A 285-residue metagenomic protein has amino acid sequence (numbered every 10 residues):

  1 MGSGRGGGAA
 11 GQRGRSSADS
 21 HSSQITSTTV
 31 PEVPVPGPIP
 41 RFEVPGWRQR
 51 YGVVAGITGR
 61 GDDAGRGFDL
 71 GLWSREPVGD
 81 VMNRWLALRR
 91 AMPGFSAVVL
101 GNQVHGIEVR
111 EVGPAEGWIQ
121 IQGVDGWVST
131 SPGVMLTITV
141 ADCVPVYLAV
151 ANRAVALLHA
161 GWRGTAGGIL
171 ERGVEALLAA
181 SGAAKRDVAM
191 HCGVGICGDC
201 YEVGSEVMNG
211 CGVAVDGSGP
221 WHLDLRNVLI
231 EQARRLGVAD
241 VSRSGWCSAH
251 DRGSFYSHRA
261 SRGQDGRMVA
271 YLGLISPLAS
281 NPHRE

Functional and structural regions predicted by a protein language model:
G2-E285: Active-site microenvironment for binding and transforming phosphate-containing groups
